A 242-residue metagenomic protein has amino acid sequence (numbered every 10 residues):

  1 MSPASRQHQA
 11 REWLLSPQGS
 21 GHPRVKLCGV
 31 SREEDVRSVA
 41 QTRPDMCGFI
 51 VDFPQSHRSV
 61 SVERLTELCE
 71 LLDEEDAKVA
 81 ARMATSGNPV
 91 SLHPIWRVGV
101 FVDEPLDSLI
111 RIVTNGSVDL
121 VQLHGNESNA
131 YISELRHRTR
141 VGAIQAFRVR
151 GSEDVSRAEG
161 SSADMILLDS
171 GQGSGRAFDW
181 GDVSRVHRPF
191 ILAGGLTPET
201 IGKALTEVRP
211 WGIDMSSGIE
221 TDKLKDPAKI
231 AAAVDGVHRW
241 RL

Functional and structural regions predicted by a protein language model:
S2-L168, Q172-L242: Conserved N-terminal beta1-alpha1 strand-loop-helix module at the mouth
